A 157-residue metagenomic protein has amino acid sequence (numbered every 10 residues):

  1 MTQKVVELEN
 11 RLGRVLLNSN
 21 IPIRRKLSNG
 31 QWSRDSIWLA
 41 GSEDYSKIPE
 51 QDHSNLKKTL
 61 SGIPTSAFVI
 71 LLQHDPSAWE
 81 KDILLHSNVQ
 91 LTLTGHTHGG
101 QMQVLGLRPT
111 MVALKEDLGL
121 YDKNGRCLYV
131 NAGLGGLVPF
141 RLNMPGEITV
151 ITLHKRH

Functional and structural regions predicted by a protein language model:
M1-H157: Soluble catalytic domains of enzymes that build or remodel membrane lipids, polysaccharides, and related
